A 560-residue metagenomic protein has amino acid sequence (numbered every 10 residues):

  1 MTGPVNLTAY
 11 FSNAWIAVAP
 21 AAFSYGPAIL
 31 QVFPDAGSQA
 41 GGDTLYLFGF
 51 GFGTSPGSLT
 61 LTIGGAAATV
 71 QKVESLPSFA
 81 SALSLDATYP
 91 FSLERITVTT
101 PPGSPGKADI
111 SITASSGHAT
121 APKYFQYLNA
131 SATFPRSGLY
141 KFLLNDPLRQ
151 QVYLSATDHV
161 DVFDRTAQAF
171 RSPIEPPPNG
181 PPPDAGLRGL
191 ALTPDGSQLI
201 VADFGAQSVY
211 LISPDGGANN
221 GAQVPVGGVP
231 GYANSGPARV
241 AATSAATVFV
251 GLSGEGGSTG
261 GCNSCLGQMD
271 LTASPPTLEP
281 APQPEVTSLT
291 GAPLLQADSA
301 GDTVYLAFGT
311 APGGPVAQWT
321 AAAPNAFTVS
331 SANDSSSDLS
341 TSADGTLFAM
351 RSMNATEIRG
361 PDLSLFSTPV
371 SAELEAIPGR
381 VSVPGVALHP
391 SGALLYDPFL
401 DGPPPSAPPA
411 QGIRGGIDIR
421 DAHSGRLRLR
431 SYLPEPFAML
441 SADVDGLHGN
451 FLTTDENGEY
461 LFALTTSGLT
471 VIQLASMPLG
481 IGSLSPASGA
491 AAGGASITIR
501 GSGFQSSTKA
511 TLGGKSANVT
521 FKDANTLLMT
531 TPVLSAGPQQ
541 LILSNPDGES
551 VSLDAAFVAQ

Functional and structural regions predicted by a protein language model:
A14-L59, A68-Q71, S75-A82, G117-Y140 (+2 more regions): Beta-strand/beta-sandwich contexts
N129-R136, A169-P181, A218-P230, P275-T287 (+3 more regions): A short beta-strand motif characteristic of beta-propeller blades
F134-D158: Beta-strand-rich domains and repeat architectures in extracellular enzymes and scaffolds, especially beta-propellers
G138-L144, A185-L192, P230-A242, E285-S299 (+3 more regions): Repeated scaffold domains used in trafficking and secretory/extracellular systems, primarily beta-propellers
L148-Q150, D195-S197, A245-T247, G301-D302 (+3 more regions): Short coil/turn segments that connect the beta-strands within blades of beta-propeller domains
H159-V160, G205-S208, G254-G261, T310-G313 (+3 more regions): Short glycine/acidic-enriched loop and turn motifs that connect beta-strands
D164-Q168, S213-G217, D270-S274, W319-P324 (+3 more regions): Short loop/turn segments that connect beta-strands within beta-propeller blades
A442-P478: Blade-level signature of beta-propeller repeat domains, shared across WD40, Kelch, NHL, RCC1 and BNR/Asp-box propellers
